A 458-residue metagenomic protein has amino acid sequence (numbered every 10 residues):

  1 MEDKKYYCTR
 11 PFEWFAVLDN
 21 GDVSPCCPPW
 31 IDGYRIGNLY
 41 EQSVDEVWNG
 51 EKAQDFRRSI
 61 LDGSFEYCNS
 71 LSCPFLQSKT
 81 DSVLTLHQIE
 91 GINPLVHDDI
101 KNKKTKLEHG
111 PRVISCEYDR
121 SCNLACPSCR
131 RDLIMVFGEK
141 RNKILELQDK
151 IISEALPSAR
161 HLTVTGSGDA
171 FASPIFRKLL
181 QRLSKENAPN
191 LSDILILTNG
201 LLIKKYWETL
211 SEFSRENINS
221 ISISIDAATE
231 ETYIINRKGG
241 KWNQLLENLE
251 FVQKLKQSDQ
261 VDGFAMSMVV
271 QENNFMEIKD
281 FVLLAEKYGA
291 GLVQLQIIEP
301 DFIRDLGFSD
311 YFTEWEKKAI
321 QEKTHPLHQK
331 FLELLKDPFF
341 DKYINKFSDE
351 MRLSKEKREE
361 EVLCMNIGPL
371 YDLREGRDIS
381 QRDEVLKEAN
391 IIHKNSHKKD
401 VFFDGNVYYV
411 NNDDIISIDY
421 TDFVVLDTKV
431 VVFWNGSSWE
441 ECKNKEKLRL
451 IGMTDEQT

Functional and structural regions predicted by a protein language model:
M1-V47, E117, G138-L145, S214-T421 (+4 more regions): Radical SAM enzyme [4Fe-4S]-AdoMet core and its adjacent flexible, acidic and glycine-rich loops/tails across
M1-W14, N49-S115, L133, G376-E384 (+5 more regions): N-terminal [4Fe-4S]-dependent radical SAM core
C8, C26-C27, C68-C73, C122 (+1 more regions): Short cysteine clusters
I36, F75-I221, E231-K256, Y288 (+2 more regions): Conserved alpha-helical substructure of the radical SAM core
G50, C73, S173, Q321-H325: Serine-centered coil/turn micro-motif
K52, S64, A188, Q257-Q260: Residue-level recognition of short, well-ordered coil/turn positions that link secondary-structure elements
